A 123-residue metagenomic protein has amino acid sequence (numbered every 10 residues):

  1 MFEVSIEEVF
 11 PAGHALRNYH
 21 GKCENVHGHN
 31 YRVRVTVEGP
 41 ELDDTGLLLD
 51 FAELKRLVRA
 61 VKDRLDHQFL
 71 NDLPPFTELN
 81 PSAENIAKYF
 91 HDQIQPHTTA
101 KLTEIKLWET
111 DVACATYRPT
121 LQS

Functional and structural regions predicted by a protein language model:
M1-S123: Charge-rich, low-complexity N-terminal segments
